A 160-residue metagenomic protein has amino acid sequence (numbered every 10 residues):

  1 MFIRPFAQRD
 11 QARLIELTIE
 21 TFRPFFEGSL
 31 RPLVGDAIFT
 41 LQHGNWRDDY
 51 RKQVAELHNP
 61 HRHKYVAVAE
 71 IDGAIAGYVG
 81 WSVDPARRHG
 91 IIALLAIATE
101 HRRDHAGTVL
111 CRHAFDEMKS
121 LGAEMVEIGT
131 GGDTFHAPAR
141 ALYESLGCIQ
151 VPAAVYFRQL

Functional and structural regions predicted by a protein language model:
M1-F2: Extreme N-terminal starter segment of soluble prokaryotic enzymes
P5-A93, A98, C111, E117 (+1 more regions): Acetyl-CoA-dependent GNAT
P85, A98-D104, F135: Active-site acidic-Proline motif in GNAT/NAT acetyltransferases
I97, R103-D116, A141, S145: Conserved acetyl-CoA-binding loop-helix of GNAT-fold acetyltransferases
R102, E127-A139, F157-L160: Conserved beta-strand-loop-alpha-helix junction that forms the acyl-donor binding cleft
D104, L121-E124: Short coil/turn segments at alpha/beta junctions that flank glycine-rich nucleotide-binding fingerprints
T108, E124, G132-P152: Conserved active-site alpha-helix within GNAT-family acetyltransferase domains
